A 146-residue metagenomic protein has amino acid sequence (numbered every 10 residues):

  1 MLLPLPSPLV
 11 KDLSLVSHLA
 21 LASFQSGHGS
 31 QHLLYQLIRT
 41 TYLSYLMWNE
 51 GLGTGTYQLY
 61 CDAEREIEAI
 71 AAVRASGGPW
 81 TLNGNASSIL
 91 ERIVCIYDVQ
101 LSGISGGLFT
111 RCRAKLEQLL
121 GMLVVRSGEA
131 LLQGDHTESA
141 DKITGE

Functional and structural regions predicted by a protein language model:
M1-G51: Short terminal alpha-helical segments
M1-K11, Q133-E146: N-terminal intrinsically disordered, low-complexity tails enriched in polar/charged
L2-L5, L52, T56, A75-W80: A ubiquitous short alpha-helical element
S14-S17, Y57-A71, E91-V94: Extended amphipathic alpha-helical scaffold segments
L21-Q36, A75-C95: Short, low-complexity cationic-aromatic patches
L21-S26, I67, D141-T144: Short intrinsically disordered, low-complexity segments
Q36-A69, V99-L116: Extended intrinsically disordered, low-complexity coil regions enriched in Ser, Thr, Gly, Ala and often Pro
T81-T144: Amphipathic alpha-helical binding modules
